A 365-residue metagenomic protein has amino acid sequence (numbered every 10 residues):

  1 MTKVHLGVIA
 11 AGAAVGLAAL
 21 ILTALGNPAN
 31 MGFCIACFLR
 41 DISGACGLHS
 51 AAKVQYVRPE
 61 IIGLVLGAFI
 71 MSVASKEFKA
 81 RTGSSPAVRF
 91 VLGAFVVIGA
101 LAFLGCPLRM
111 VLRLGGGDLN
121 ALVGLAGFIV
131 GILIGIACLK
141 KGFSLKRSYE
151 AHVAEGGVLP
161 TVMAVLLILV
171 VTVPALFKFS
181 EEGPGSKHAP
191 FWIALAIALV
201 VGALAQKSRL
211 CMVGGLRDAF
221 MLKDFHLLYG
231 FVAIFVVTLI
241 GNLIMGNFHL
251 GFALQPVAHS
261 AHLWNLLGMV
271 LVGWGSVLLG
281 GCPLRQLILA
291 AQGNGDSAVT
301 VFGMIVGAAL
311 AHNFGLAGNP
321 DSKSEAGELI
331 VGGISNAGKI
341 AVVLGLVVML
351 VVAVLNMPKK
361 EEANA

Functional and structural regions predicted by a protein language model:
M1-A365: Membrane-interfacial helix-loop segments of redox and metal-homeostasis proteins, especially TM-loop-TM junctions
